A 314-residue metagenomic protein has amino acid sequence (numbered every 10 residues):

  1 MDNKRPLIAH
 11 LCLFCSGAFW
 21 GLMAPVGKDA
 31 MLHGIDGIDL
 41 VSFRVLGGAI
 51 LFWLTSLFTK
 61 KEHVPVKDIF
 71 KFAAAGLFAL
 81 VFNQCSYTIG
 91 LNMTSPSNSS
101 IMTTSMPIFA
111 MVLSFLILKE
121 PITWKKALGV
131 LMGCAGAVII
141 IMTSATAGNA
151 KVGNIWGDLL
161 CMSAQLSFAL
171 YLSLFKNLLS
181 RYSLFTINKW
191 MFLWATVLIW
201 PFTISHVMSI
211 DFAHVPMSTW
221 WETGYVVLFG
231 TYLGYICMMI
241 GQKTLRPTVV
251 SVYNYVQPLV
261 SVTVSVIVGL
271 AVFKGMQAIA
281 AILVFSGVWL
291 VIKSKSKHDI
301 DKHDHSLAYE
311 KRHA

Functional and structural regions predicted by a protein language model:
M1-F43, A150-N177, V197, P201 (+1 more regions): Glycine-/small-residue-enriched transmembrane alpha-helix faces in small-molecule transporters and effluxers
D2, V41, V45, M142-T143 (+2 more regions): C-terminal-most transmembrane helix of multi-pass membrane proteins
R5-A9, G34-S42, V64-F70, M142-L170 (+2 more regions): Juxtamembrane helix-entry segments on the extracytoplasmic side of multipass membrane proteins
L11, F43, L80, Q84 (+3 more regions): Helix-helix packing/entry segments at the starts of transmembrane helices
F19, M23-A24, W53-T103, I139 (+1 more regions): Specific transmembrane alpha-helical segments of multi-pass solute transporters/efflux pumps, especially DMT/EamA
L32-F82, F109, S167-L174, K189-M208 (+1 more regions): Transmembrane alpha-helices of multi-pass small-molecule transport proteins
G47-L51, M102-L116, L131, W194-L198 (+3 more regions): Alpha-helical transmembrane segments of compact multi-pass small-molecule transporters, enriched in specific families
F52, A73, L113, I122-S144 (+4 more regions): Hydrophobic transmembrane alpha-helices of multi-pass small-molecule transport proteins
